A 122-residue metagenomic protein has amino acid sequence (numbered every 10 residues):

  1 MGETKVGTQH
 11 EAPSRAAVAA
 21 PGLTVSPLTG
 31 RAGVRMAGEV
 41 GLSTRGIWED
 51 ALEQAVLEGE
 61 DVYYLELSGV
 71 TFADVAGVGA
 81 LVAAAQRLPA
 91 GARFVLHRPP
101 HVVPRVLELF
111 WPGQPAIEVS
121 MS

Functional and structural regions predicted by a protein language model:
M1-S122: STAS-like cytosolic regulatory interaction modules
